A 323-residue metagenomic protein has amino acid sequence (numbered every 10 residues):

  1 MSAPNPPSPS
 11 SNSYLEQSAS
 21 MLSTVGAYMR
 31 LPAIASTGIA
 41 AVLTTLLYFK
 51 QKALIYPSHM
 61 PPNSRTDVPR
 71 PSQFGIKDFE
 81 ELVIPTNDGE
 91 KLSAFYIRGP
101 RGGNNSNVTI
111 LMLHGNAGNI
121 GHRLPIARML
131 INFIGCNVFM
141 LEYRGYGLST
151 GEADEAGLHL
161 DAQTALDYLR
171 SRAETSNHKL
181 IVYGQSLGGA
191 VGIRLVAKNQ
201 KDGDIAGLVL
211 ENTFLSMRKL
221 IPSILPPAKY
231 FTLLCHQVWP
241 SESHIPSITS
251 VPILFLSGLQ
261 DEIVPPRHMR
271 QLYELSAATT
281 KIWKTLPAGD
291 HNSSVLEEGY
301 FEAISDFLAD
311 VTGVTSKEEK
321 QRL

Functional and structural regions predicted by a protein language model:
I34-V83: An N-terminal hydrophobic leader/cap segment in hydrolases
N87-Y168, H178: Membrane-embedded segments
I126, S241, P265-E274, G299: Short alpha-helix in the alpha/beta-hydrolase fold that links the catalytic acid
Y143, V209-K219, Q237-S241, G289: Active-site nucleophile loop of the alpha/beta-hydrolase fold
Y168-R172, N177-S223: Primarily recognizes the serine-hydrolase "nucleophile elbow" in alpha/beta-hydrolase and SGNH/GDSL folds
I248-T249, L254-D261: Short beta-strand/loop motif that positions the catalytic acidic residue of the alpha/beta-hydrolase fold
I263, G289-F301: Catalytic histidine-centered segment of alpha/beta-hydrolase-like enzymes
R270-S293: Catalytic histidine neighborhood in serine/cysteine hydrolases with alpha/beta-hydrolase-type architecture
